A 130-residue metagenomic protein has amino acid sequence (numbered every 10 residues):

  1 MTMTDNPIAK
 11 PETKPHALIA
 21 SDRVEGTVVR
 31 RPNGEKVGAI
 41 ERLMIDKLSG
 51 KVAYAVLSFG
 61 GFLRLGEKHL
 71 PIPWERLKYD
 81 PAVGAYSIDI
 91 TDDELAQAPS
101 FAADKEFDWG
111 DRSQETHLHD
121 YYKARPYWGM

Functional and structural regions predicted by a protein language model:
M1-M130: Peripheral interaction segments used for macromolecular assembly
